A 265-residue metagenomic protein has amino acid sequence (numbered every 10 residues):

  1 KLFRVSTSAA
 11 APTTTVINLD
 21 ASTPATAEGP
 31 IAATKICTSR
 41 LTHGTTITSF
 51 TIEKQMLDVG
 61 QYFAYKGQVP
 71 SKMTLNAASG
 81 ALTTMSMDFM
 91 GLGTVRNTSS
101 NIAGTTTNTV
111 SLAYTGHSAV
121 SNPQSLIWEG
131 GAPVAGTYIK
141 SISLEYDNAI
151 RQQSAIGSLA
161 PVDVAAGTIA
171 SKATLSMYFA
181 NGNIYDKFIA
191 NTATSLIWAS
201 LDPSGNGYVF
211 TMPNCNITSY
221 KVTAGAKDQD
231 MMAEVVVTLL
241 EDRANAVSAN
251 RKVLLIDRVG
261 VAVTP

Functional and structural regions predicted by a protein language model:
K1-P265: Signature of extracytoplasmic/envelope-associated structural regions
